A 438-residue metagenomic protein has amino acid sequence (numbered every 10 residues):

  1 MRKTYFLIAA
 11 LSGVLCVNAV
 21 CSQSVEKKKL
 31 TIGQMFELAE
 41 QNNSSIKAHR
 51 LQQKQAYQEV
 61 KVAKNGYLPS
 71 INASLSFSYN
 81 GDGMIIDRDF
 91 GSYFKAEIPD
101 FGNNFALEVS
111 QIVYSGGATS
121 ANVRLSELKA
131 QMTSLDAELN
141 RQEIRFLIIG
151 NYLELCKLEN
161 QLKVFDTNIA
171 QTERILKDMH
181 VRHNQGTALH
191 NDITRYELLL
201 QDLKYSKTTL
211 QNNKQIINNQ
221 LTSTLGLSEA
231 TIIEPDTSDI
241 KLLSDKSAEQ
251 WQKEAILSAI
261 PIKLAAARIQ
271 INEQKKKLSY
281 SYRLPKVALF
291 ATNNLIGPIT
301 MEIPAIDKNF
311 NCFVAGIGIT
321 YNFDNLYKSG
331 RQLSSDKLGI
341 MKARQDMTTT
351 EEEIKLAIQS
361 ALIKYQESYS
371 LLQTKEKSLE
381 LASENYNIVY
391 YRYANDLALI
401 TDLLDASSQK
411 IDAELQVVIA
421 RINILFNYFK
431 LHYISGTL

Functional and structural regions predicted by a protein language model:
M1-G33, I424, L438: Bacterial Sec-dependent N-terminal signal peptides
C21-N72, S76, L189, E229-Q270 (+2 more regions): Bacterial Sec-pathway N-terminal export signals of envelope proteins
Q23-K28, S74-Q111, D236-D245, K277 (+2 more regions): Small/polar, glycine/serine/threonine/aspartate-rich low-complexity segments that form flexible
L30, Q34, Q58, A137-I256 (+3 more regions): Periplasmic alpha-helical coiled-coil/stalk elements that build and connect Gram-negative outer-membrane
S45, S70-N72, A118, T209 (+2 more regions): Membrane-spanning beta-strand positions in outer-membrane beta-barrel proteins
K47-L51, K64-N65, P99, V113-R141 (+6 more regions): Sec/SRP-type N-terminal targeting helices
D202-L227, L379-T437: Short segments within alpha-helical structural elements
